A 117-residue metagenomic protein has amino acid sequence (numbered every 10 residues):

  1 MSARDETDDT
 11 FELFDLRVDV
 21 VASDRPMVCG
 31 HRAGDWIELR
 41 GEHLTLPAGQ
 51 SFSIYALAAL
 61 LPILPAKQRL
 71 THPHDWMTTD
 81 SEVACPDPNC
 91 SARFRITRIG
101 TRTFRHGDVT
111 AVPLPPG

Functional and structural regions predicted by a protein language model:
D5-V18: Short, basic/aromatic beta-hairpin or loop at an interaction surface
A22-P26: Short alpha-helix capping/helix-loop boundary micro-motifs
G49-Q68: Short, compositionally biased
T71-P116: Short, compact, well-ordered microdomains
